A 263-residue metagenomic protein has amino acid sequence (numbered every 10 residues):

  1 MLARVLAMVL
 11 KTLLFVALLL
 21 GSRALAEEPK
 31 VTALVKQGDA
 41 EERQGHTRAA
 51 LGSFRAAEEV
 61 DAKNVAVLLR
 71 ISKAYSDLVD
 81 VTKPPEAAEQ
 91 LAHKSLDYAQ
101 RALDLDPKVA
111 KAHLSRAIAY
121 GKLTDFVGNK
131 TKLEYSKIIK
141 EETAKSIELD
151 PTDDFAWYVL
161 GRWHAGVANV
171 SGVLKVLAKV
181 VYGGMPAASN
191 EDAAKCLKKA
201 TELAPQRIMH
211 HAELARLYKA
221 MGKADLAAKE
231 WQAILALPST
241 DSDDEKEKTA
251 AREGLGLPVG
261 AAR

Functional and structural regions predicted by a protein language model:
M1-V9: N-terminal secretory signal peptides that target proteins for export/translocation
V9-G21: Bacterial N-terminal signal peptides
A24-E59, V65-D80: N-terminal leader/linker segments that initiate helical-solenoid repeat arrays
E41-S53, K73-K108, S115-T152, R162-K199 (+2 more regions): Short coil/linker segments at helix-helix boundaries
I208-T240, D244-K246: C-terminal/domain-terminus segments
